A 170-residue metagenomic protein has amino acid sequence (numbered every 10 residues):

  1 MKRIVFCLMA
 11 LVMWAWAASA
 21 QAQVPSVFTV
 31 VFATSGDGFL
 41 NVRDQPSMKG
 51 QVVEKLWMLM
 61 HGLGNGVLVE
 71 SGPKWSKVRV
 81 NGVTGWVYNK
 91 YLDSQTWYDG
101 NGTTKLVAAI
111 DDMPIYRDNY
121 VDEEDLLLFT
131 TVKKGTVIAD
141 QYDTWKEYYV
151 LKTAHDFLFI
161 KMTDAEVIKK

Functional and structural regions predicted by a protein language model:
M1-I4: Positively charged n-region of N-terminal signal peptides that target proteins for export
C7-A15: Bacterial N-terminal signal peptides
W16-A22: Sec/Tat signal peptide C-region and signal peptidase I cleavage site
A22-T29, R79-A108, L151-K170: Boundary regions of SH3-family modules and the immediately adjacent low-complexity/disordered segments in eukaryotic
V30-L63: N-terminal targeting signals for Sec/Tat export/insertion, comprising classic cleavable signal peptides
R43, P114-V121: Core beta-strand residues in small-molecule sensory/regulatory alpha/beta domains
P46-V52, Y120-L127: Short alpha-helix capping/helix-loop boundary micro-motifs
V53-K90, T131-T163: SH3/SH3-like beta-barrel superfamily modules
